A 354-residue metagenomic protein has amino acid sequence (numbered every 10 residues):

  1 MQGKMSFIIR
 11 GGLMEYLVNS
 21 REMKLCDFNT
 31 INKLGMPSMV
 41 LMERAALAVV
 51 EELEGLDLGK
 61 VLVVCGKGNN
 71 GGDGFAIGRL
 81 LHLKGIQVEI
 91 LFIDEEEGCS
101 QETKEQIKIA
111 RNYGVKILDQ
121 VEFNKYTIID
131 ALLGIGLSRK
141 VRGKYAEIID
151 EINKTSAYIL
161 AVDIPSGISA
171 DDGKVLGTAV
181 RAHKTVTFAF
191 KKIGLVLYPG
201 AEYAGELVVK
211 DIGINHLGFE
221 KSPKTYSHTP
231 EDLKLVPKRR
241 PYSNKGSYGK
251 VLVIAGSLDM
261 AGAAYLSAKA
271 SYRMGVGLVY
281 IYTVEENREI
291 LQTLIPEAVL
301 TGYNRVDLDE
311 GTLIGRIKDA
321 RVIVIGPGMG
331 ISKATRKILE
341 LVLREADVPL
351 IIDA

Functional and structural regions predicted by a protein language model:
K4, I8-E89, S100, L195-A354: Small-residue (G/A/S/T)-rich helix-start motifs and N-terminal tracts that mark the onset
E51-L132, K140-V162: Nucleotide and nucleotide-moiety/phosphate-recognizing core
L91, Q120, A161-I164, F188-A189 (+3 more regions): Generic beta-sheet signal
Q106-I109, L176-V180, Y203-A204, P296-T301: Short, hinge-like loop/turn segments at secondary-structure boundaries
N112-L118, R142, S166-A170, D232-P237 (+2 more regions): Short gly/ser/thr-rich secondary-structure transition/capping motifs
V115-K116, H183, L207, A298: Short, conserved active-site loop motifs that form the nucleotide-linked donor/cofactor pocket
E122-Y126, A179, I317-K318, L343: A short, aliphatic-rich alpha-helical micro-motif
K125-T127, L132-S222: Internal gly/pro-rich beta-alpha loop/helix module that stabilizes soluble enzyme cofactors or their anionic handles
